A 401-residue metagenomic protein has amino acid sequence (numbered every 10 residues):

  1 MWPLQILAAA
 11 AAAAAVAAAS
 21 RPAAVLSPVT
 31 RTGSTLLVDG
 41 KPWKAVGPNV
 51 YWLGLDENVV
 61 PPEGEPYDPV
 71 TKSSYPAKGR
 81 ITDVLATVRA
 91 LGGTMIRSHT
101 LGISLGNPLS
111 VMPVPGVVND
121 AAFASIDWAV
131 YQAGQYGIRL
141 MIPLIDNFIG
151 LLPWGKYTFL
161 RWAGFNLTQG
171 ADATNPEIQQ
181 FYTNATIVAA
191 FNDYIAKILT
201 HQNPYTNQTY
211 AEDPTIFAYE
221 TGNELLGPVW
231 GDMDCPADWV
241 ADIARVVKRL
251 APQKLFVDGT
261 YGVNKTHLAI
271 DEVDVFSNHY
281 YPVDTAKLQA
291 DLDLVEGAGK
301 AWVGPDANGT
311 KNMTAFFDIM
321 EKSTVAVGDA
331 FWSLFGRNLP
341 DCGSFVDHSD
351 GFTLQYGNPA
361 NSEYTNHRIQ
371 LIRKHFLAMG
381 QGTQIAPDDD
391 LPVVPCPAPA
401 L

Functional and structural regions predicted by a protein language model:
M1-S20: Fungal secretory targeting signals
A8, N361, F376-M379: Short linear/disordered segments characteristic of secreted peptide precursors and small low-complexity proteins
A19-S27: Cleaved targeting-peptide boundary
L26-V275, H279-Q289, D293, G297-A301 (+4 more regions): Active-site mouth of glycoside hydrolases
I372-L401: Catalytic domains of carbohydrate-active enzymes that cleave complex glycans
